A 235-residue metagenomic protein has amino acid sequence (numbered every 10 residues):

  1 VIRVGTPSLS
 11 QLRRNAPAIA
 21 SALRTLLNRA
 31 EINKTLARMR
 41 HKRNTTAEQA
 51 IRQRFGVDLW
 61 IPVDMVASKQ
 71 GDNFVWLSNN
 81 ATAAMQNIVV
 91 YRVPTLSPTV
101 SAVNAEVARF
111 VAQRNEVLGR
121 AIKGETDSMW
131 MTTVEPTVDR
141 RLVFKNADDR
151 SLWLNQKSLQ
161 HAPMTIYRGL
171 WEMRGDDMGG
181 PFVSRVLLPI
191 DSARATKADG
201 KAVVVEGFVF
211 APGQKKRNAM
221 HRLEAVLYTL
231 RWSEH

Functional and structural regions predicted by a protein language model:
V1-T6, S10, G119-A198: Signature of long, low-cysteine stretches enriched in small and polar/charged residues
I2-Q11, N87-R92, G200-F210: Short, well-ordered beta-strand elements
G5, L36, R40-R43: N-terminal pre-domains immediately preceding structured catalytic cores
R13-R38, L59, M65, G200-H235: Surface-exposed amphipathic alpha-helical segments
R40-A67, L230: N-terminal "mature-domain start" segment
W60, K69-Q70, A81-T82, S158-H161 (+1 more regions): Extracellular/periplasmic catalytic domains that process cell-envelope and extracellular macromolecules
P62-W130: Secretory pathway targeting signatures of secreted, lumenal, and periplasmic proteins
V111-T137, G213-H235: Long, compositionally biased interface segments
